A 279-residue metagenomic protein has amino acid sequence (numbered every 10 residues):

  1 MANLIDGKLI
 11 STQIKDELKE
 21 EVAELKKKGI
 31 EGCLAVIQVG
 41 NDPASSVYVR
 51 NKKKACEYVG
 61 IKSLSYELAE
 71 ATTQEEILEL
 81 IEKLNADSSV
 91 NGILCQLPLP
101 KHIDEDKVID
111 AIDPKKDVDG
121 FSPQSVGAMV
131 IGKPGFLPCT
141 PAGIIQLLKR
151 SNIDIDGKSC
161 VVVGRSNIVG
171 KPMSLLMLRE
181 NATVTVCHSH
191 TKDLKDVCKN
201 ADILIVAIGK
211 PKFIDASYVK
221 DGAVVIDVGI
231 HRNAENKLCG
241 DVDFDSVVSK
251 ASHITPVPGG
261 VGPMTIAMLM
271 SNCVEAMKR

Functional and structural regions predicted by a protein language model:
M1-K28: Positively charged, low-complexity intrinsically disordered leader regions
N41-K53, G135-V224, K237-V248: Glycine-rich phosphate/diphosphate-binding loop of Rossmann-like nucleotide-binding domains
C56-E70, V184-V186: Short beta-strand elements in bilobed, periplasmic/extracellular small-molecule ligand-binding domains
E76-S88: Short, well-structured alpha-helical segments in soluble
L94-I155: Anion-binding alpha/beta catalytic cores of soluble intermediary-metabolism enzymes, centered on
P98, A207-K210, G229-I230: Short glycine-/small-residue-rich Rossmann-like dinucleotide-binding loops
K101-H102, K212-I214, N233-A234: Short glycine-rich, flexible loops that bind phosphorylated cofactors or substrates
D106-S122, V126, G229-R279: Rossmann-fold NAD(P)-binding glycine/threonine-rich loop
